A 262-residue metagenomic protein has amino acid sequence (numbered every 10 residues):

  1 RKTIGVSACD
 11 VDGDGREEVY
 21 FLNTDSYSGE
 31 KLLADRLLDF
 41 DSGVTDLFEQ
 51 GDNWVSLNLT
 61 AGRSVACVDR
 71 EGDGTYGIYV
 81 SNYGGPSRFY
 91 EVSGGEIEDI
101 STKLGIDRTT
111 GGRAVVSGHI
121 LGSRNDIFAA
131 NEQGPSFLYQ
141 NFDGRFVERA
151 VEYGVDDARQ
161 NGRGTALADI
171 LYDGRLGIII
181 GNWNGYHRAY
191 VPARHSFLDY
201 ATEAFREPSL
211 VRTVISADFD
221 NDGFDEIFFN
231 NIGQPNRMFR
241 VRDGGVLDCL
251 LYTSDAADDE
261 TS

Functional and structural regions predicted by a protein language model:
R1-K2, D46-L59, I100-T110, R149-R159 (+2 more regions): Short loop/turn motifs that recur once per blade in beta-propeller domains
K2, S7, L33, A61 (+6 more regions): Beta-rich catalytic cores
K2-G13, G62-G72, R113-L121, N125 (+3 more regions): Beta-propeller blade termini
G13-L22, G72-S81, G122-A130, D173-G181 (+1 more regions): Acidic/hydrophobic-patterned starts of short beta strands in beta-sheet-rich repeat architectures
S26-E30, S56: Short consensus segments that form the blades of beta-propeller domains, in both extracellular/periplasmic
G29-E49, G85-I100, P135-R149, Y186-Y200 (+1 more regions): Beta-propeller blade repeat segments, especially FG-GAP/WD-type strand-to-loop junctions in 6- to 7-bladed propeller
S209-R212, S216, F228-F229, L251: C-terminal structured domain segments across diverse proteins
Y252-S262: Single conserved hydrophobic/aromatic residue that forms the stacking wall/gate of nucleotide- or nucleobase-binding
